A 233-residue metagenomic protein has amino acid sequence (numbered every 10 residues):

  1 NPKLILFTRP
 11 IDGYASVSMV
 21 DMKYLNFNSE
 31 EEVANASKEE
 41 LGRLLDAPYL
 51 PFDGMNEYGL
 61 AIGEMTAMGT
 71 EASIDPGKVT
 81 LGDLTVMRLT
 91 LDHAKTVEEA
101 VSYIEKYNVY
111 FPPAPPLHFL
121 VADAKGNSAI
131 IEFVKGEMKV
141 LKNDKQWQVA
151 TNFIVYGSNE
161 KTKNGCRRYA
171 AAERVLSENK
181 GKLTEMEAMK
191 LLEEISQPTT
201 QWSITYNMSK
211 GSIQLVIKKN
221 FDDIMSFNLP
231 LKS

Functional and structural regions predicted by a protein language model:
N1-Y49, D53-D92, E98, A114-L117 (+1 more regions): C-terminal, well-structured catalytic/ligand-binding subdomain of enzymes
S102-P112: Secretory/export targeting leaders with adjacent low-complexity proregions
